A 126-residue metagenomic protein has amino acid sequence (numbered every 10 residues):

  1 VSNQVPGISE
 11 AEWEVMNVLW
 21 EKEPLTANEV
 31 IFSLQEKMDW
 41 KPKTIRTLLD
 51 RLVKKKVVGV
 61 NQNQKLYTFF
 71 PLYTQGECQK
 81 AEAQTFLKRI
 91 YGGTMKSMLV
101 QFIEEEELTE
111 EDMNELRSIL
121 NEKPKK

Functional and structural regions predicted by a protein language model:
V5-A11, N63-E82: Short, cationic-aromatic polyanion-contact patches
E10-V18, E29: Pre-recognition alpha-helix immediately N-terminal to the DNA-recognition helix within helix-turn-helix or winged-helix
L19-P24, E36-K37: Short helix-capping/hinge SLiMs at alpha-helix to coil transitions
L25-S33: Short acidic, hydrophobic short linear motifs in intrinsically disordered regions
F32-W40: Short helix-coil junctions and helix-kink-helix linkers
T47, R51: Alpha-helical DNA-recognition elements
K56: Glycine-centered, phosphate/nucleic-acid-interacting loop/turn motifs that mediate DNA/RNA or nucleotide
K80-P124: Amphipathic alpha-helical dimerization/coiled-coil segments that flank or bridge DNA-binding/regulatory modules
